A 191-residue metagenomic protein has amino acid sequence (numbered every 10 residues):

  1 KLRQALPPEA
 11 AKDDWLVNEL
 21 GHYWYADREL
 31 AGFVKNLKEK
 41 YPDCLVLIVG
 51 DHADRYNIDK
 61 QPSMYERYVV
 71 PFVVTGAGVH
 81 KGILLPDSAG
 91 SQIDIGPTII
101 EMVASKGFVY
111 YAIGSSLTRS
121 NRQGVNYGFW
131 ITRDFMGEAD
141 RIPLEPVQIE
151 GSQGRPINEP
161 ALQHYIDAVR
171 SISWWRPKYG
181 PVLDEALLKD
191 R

Functional and structural regions predicted by a protein language model:
K1-R191: Solvent-exposed soluble domains appended to multi-pass membrane proteins
